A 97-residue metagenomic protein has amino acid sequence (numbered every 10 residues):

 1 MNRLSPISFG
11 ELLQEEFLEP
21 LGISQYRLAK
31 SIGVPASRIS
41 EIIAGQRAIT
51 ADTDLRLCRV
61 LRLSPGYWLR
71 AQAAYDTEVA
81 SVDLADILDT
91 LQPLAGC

Functional and structural regions predicted by a protein language model:
M1-I23: A short, Lys/Arg-rich alpha-helix, primarily the initiator
S5-P6, R59, Y67: Peripheral/terminal regions associated with large enzymatic or DNA-binding modules
F9, S64-P65: Hydrophobic side chains within well-formed alpha-helices
G22-E41: Short alpha-helical DNA-recognition segment
P35, Q46, L61, Q72-Y75: The DNA-recognition helices of helix-turn-helix-type DNA-binding domains
Q46-R59: Short, basic-rich loop-to-helix N-cap that marks the start of a DNA-contacting helix
L69-C97: Short, charged recognition helix plus adjacent turn of helix-turn-helix-like nucleic-acid-binding domains
